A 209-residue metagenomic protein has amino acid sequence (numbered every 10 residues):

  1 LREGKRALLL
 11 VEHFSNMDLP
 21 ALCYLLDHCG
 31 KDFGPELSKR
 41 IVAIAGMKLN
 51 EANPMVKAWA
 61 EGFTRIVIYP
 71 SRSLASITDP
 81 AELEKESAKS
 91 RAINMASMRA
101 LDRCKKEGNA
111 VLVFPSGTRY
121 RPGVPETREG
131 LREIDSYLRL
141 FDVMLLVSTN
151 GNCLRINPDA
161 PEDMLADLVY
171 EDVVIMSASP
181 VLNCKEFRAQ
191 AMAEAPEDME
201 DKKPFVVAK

Functional and structural regions predicted by a protein language model:
L1-R2: N-terminal signal-anchor transmembrane helix
R6-A7, D142: Conserved acidic residues
A7-E86: Catalytic core of membrane glycerolipid acyltransferases/transacylases, capturing the structured, soluble-facing
F14-D18, S90-I93, K203-V207: Phosphate/oxyanion-binding active-site loops and adjacent basic polyanion-contact surfaces
H28-L37, A96, D102-A110, R139-L140: Secondary-structure boundary elements
A58, E107-E197: A cross-family acyltransferase "interaction/gating" segment
K89-R103, R128: A Trp-anchored, charged/polar loop motif used as the substrate-binding/catalytic surface of acyl/ester-handling
A195-K209: Short, cationic low-complexity segments
